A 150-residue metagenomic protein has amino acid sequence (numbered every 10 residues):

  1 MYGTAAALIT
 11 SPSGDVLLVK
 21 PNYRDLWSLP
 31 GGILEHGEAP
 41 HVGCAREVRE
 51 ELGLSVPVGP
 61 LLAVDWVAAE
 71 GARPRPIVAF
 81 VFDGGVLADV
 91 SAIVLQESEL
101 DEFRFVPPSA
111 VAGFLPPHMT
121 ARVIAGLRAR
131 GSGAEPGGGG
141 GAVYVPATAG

Functional and structural regions predicted by a protein language model:
M1-V16, I33, L62-V64: Conserved N-terminal beta-strand and adjoining loop/helix that marks the start of the Nudix/MutT-like hydrolase domain
Y2, V56, R75-A79, S98: Short connector loops at helix/strand junctions that flank enzyme active sites, especially segments positioning acidic
I9, V81-G85, R104-P107: Short, well-ordered beta-strand micro-motif
S11-E50: Conserved Nudix-box catalytic region and its N-terminal flanking loop in Nudix hydrolases and closely related
D25-W27, E97-G150: Nudix hydrolase/Nudix homology domain
S55-A63: A short coil-to-beta-strand element that immediately follows conserved catalytic motifs
V67-A92, G126-L127: Active-site-adjacent beta-strand/loop module that shapes the phosphate/pyrophosphate-binding cleft
